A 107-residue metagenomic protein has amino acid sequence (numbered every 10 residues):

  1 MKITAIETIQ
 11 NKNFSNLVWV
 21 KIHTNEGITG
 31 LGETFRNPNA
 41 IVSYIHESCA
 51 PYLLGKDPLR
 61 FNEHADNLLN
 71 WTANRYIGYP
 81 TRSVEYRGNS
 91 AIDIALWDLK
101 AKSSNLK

Functional and structural regions predicted by a protein language model:
M1-F35: Structured beta-strand/loop patches that form or line metal/cofactor-binding pockets in enzymes
H23-S103, K107: Metal- or metallocofactor-binding catalytic centers and their adjacent structured scaffolds across diverse enzyme
